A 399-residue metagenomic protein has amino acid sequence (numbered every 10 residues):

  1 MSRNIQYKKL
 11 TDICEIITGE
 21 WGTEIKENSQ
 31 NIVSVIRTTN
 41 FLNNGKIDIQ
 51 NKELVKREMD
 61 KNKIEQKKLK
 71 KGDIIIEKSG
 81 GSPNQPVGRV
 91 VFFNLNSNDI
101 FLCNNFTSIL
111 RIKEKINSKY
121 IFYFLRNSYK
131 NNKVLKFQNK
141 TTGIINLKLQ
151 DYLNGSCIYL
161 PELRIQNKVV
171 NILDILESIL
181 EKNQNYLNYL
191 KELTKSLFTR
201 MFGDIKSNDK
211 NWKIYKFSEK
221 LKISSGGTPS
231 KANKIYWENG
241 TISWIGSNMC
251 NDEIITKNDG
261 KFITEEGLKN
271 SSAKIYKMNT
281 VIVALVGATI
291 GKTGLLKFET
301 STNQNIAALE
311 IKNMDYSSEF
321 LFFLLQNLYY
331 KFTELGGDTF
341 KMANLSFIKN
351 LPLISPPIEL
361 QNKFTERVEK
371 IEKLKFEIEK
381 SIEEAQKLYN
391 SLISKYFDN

Functional and structural regions predicted by a protein language model:
M1-W21, Y159-V170, S178, Y186-G227 (+2 more regions): Non-catalytic DNA-recognition/assembly elements of restriction-modification systems
R3, E24, I100-S108, I116 (+4 more regions): A short glycine-rich beta-alpha junction/loop motif
R3-I47, D60-I64, K78-P83, K213-D252 (+1 more regions): Low-complexity, Lys/Gly-biased intrinsically disordered segments
D12, K71, G155-C157, E219 (+3 more regions): Extracellular/lumenal ectodomain signal focusing on beta-strand-rich modules and carbohydrate-recognition contexts
R37, E65-R126, G246-S247, G260-Q326 (+1 more regions): A short beta-sheet element
L42-V55, I100, M249-F262, L296: Short, basic/aromatic beta-hairpin or loop at an interaction surface
N117-F124, E162, K168, I172 (+3 more regions): Short amphipathic alpha-helical coupling segments at ligand-binding clamshell hinges and other catalytic/signaling
K130-V134, F332: Periplasmic-binding protein-like
